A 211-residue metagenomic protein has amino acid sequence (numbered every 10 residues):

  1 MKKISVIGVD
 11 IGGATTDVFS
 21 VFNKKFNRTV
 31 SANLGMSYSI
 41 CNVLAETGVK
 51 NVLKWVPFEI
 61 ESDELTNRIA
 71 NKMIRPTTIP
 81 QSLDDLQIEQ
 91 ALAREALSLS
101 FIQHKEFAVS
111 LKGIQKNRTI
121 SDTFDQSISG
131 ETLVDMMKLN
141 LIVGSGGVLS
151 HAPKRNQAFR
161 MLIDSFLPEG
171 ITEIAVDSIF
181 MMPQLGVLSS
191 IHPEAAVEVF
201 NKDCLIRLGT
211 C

Functional and structural regions predicted by a protein language model:
M1-G8, T16-C211: Helical "lid/coupling" subdomains associated with nucleotide-phosphate turnover
